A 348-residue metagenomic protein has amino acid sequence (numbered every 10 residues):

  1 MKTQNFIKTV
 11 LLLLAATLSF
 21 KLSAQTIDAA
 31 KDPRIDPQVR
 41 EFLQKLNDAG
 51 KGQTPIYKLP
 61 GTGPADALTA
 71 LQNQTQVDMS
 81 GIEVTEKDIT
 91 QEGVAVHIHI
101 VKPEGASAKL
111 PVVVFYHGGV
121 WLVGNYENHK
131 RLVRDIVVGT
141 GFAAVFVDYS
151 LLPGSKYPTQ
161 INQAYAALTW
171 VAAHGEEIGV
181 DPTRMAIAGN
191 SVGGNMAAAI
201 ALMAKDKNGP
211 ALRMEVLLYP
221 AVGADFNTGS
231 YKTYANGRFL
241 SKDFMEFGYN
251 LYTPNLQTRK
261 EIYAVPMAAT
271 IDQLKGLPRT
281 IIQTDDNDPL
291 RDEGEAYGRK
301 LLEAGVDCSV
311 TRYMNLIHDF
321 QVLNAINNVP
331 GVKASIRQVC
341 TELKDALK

Functional and structural regions predicted by a protein language model:
M1-D28: Bacterial Sec-dependent N-terminal signal peptides
Q25-K348: Alpha/beta-hydrolase superfamily serine-hydrolase fold, recognizing
